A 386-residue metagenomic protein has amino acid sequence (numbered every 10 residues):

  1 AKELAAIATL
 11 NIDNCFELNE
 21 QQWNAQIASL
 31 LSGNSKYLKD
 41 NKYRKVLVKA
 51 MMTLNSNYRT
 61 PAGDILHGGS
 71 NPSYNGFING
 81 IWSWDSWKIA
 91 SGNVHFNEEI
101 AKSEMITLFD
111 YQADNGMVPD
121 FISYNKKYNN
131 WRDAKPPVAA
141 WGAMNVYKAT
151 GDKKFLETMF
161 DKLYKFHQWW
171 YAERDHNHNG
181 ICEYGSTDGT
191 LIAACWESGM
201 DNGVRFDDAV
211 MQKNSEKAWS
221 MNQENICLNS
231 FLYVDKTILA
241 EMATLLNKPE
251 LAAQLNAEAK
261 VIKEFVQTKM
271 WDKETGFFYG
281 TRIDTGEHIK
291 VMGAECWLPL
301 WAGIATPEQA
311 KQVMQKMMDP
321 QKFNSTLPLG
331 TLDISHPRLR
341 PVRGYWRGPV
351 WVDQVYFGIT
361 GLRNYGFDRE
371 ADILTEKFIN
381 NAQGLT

Functional and structural regions predicted by a protein language model:
A1-N79, K154-F155, Y164-Y171, A243-L251: Acidic/polar, glycine-enriched structural segments that form the non-catalytic walls/loops of the carbohydrate-binding
K2, D152, G384-T386: Short, intrinsically disordered, charge-balanced linker/junction segments flanking boundaries in proteins
S35-R44, N93-M105, V146-D161, H178 (+3 more regions): Structural helix-adjacent loops and short alpha-helical linkers that scaffold large soluble proteins
Y37-G80, S103-N129, N179-E224, V261-V350 (+1 more regions): Extended glycan-interaction surfaces of carbohydrate-active proteins
K49-S56, T107, K162-H176, I238-E241 (+3 more regions): Alpha-helical scaffold segments in carbohydrate-active enzymes
N79-F206, N229, Y233, I289 (+2 more regions): Aromatic-rich carbohydrate-recognition surfaces in CAZymes
R132, N225-L228, K248, M292: Short coil/turn linker motifs that delimit alpha-helical repeat modules in TPR/alpha-solenoid proteins
I226-M242, L251: Extended amphipathic secondary-structure runs
